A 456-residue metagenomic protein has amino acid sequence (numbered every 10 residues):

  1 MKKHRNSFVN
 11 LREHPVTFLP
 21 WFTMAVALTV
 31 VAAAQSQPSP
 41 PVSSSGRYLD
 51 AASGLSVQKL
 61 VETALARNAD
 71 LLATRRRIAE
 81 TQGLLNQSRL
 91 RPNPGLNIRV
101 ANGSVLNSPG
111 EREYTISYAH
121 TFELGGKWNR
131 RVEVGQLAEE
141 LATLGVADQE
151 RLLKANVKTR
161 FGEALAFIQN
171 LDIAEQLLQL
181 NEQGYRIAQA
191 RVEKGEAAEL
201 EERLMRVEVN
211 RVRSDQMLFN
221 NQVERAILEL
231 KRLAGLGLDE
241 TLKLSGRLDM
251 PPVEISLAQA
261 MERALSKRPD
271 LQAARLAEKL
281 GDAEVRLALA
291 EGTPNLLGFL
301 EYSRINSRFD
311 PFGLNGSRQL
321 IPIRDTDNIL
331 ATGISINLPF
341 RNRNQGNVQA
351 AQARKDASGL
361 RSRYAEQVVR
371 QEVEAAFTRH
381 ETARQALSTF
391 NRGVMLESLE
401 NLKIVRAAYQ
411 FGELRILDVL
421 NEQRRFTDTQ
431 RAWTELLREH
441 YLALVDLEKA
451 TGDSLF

Functional and structural regions predicted by a protein language model:
K2-K3, D148-L265, R379, A383 (+2 more regions): Periplasmic alpha-helical coiled-coil/stalk elements that build and connect Gram-negative outer-membrane
K2-S7, T23-M24, A34-S39, L49 (+1 more regions): Acidic, low-complexity, intrinsically disordered peripheral segments
T17-V30: Bacterial N-terminal signal peptides
P40-S53, N97-R131, L244-E254, R286 (+1 more regions): Small/polar, glycine/serine/threonine/aspartate-rich low-complexity segments that form flexible
D50, K59, A64-L65, A197 (+4 more regions): Amphipathic alpha-helical coiled-coil scaffold segments and their short linker/junction regions
E62-L72, A79-N93, N107-S108, S117-V134 (+9 more regions): A glycine-/polar-enriched beta->alpha junction
A73-L85, Q149, L153-A174, Q183-Y185 (+5 more regions): Amphipathic alpha-helical coiled-coil segments
E133-Q136, E199-V207, I416-R424: Short, charged, amphipathic alpha-helical segments
